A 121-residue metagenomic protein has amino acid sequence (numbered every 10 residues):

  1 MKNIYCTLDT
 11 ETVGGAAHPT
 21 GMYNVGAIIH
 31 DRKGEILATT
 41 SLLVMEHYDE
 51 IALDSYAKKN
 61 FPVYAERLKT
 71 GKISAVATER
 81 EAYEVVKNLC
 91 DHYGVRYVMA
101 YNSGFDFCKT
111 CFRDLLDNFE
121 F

Functional and structural regions predicted by a protein language model:
K2-C6, E11-F107: Conserved non-catalytic scaffold segment of RNase H-like nuclease domains
G104-F121: Substrate-recognition/cap helix-loop segment adjacent to the acidic, metal-dependent catalytic center of Asp-based
